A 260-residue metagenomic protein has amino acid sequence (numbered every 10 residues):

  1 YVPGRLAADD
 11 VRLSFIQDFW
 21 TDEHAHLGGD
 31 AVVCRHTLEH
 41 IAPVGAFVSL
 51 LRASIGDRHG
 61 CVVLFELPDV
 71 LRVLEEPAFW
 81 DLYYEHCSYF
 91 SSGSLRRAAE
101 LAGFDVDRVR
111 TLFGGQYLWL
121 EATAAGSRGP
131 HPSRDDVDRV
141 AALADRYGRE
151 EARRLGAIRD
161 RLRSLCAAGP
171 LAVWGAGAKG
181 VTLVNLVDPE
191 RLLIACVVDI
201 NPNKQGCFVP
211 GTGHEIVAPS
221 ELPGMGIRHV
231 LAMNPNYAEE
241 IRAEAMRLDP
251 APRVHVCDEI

Functional and structural regions predicted by a protein language model:
Y1-P77, C87-D107, A122, V181 (+3 more regions): Conserved SAM-binding loop
R12-D18, D81-Y84, A125, E190-R191 (+1 more regions): Short, hinge-like loop/turn segments at secondary-structure boundaries
I16, D107-R110, V217, H255: General small-molecule cofactor/ligand-binding pocket signal
D69, L112-Q116, A176-A178: A glycine-rich phosphate-binding loop feature that marks nucleotide/adenosyl-phosphate handling sites
E75-P77, H86, D188-I194: Conserved acidic-Pro-Pro-aromatic motif
Y83-Y89, R149: Short, contiguous acidic/charged loop-to-helix segments that flank catalytic cores in large enzymes
A102-P130: Terminal amphipathic helices with adjacent charged low-complexity linkers/tails
E121-I260: Hydrophobic, well-ordered beta-alpha structural blocks that scaffold small-molecule cofactor pockets
